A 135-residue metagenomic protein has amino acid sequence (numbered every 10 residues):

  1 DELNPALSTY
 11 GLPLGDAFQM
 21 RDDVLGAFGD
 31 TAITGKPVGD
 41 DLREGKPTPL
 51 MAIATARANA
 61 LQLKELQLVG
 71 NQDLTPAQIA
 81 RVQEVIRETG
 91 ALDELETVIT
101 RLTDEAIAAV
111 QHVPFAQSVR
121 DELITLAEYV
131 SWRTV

Functional and structural regions predicted by a protein language model:
D1-V135: All-alpha prenyltransferase/terpene-synthase fold signal
